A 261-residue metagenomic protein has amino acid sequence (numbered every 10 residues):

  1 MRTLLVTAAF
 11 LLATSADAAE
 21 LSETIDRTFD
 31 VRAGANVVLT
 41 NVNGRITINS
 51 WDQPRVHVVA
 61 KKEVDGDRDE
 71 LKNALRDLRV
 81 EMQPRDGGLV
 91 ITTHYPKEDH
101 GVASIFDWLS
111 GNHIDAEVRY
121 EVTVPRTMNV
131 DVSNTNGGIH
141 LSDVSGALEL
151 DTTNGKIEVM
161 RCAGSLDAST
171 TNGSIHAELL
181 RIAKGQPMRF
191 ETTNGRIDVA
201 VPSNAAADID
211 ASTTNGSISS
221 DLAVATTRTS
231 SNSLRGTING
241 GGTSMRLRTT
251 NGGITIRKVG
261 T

Functional and structural regions predicted by a protein language model:
M1-T261: Intrinsically disordered, low-complexity terminal regions
